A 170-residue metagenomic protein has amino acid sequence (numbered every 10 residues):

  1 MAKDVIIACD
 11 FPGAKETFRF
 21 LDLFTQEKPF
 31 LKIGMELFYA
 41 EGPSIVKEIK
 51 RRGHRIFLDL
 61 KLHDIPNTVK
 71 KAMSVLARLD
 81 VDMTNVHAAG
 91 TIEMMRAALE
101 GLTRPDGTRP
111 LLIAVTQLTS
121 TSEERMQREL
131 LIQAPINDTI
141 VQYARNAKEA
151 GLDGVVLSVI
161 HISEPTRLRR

Functional and structural regions predicted by a protein language model:
M1-T103, G107-L112, M126-L157, S163: Conserved N-terminal beta1-alpha1 strand-loop-helix module at the mouth
G90-T91, L118-S122: Short, catalytically relevant binding-site loops at active-site mouths
L111-T119: Non-cysteine beta-strand/loop elements that form the S-adenosyl-L-methionine
I160, E164-R170: Single conserved hydrophobic/aromatic residue that forms the stacking wall/gate of nucleotide- or nucleobase-binding
